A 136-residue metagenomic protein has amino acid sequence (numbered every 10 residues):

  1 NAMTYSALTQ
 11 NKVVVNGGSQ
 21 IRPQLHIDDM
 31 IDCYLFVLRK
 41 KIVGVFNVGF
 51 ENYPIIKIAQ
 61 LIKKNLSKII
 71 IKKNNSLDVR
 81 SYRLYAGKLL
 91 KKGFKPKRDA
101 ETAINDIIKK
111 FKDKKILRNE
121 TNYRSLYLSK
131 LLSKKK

Functional and structural regions predicted by a protein language model:
M3: Anionic-ligand binding region
A7, N11, V15-K136: C-terminal substrate-binding subdomain of Rossmann-fold SDR/epimerase-dehydratase oxidoreductases
